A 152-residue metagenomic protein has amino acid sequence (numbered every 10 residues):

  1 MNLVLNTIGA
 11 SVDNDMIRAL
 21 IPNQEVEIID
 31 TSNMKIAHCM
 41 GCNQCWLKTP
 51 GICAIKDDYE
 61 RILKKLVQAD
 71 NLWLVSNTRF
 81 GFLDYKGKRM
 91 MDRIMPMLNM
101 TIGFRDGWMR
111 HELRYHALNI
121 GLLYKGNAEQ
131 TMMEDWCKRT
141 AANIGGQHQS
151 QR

Functional and structural regions predicted by a protein language model:
M1, E129-R152: Glycine-rich phosphate/pyrophosphate-binding loop and the adjoining helix
M1-N99: N-terminal beta1-alpha1-beta2 submodule of the flavodoxin-like/Rossmannoid cofactor-binding fold
M1-T7, N119-G126: Short beta-strand segments enriched in small/hydrophobic residues
D30-S32, G126, R152: Residues at the C-termini of beta-strands that transition into short coil/loop
D58-R61, D106-H111: A generic local structural motif
T78-G81, G126-Q130: Short histidine/acidic/glycine/proline-rich micro-motifs that form metal- and phosphate-coordinating active-site loops
I94-M109, G145-Q151: Short, acidic/small-residue loops that bind anionic groups at enzyme active sites
H111-N119: Short, conserved loop/helix-junction motifs that constitute active-site signature segments in enzyme catalytic cores
